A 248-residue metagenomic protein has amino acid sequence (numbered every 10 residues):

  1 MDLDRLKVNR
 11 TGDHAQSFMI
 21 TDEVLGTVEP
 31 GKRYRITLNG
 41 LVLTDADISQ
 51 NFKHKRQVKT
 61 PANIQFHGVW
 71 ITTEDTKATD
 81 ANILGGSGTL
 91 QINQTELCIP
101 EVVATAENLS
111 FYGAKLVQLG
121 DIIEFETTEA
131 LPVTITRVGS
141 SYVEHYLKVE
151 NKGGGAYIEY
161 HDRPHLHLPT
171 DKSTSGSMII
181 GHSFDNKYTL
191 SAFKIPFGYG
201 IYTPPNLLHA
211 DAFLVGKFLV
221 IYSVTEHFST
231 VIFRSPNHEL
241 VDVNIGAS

Functional and structural regions predicted by a protein language model:
M1-F197, A210-S248: Active-site region of the double-stranded beta-helix
Y202, N206-A212: Well-ordered alpha/beta subsegment
